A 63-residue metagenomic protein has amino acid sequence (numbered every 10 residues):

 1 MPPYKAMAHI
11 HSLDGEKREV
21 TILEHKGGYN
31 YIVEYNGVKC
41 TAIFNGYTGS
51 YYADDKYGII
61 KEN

Functional and structural regions predicted by a protein language model:
M1, K61-N63: Short intrinsically disordered terminal tails
M1-P2, E24: Short, surface-exposed loop and linker segments with low hydrophobicity and enrichment for Pro/Ser/Thr
Y4-S12: A short beta-strand micro-motif
H11-Y57: Acidic, low-complexity, intrinsically disordered interaction modules
